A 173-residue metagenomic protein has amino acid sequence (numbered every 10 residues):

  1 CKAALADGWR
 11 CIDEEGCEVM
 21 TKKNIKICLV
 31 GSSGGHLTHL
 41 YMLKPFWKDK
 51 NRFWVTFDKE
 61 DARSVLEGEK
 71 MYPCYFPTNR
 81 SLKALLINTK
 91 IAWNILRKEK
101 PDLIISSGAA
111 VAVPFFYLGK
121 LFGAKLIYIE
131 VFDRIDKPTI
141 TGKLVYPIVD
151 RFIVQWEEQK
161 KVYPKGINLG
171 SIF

Functional and structural regions predicted by a protein language model:
C1-L5, W9, L103, F122-K125: Catalytic phosphate/metal-binding cores of nucleic-acid and nucleotide-processing enzymes, i.e., regions that mediate
C11, V30, N51-F57, I104 (+1 more regions): Short, hydrophobic beta-strand segments that form beta-sheet elements in well-ordered domains
K22-I27: Extreme N-terminal starter segment of soluble prokaryotic enzymes
L29-Y41: A short, glycine/small-residue-rich beta-strand->loop->alpha-helix junction that serves as a flexible
G31-S33, D49-N88, E158, L169: Conserved nucleotide-sugar phosphate-binding/catalytic loop shared by glycosyltransferases and other
R80-D102: An amphipathic, basic-hydrophobic alpha-helix
P101-F122: An aromatic- and histidine-rich active-site surface loop
A124-F173: Active-site-proximal region of nucleotide-activated glycan assembly enzymes, centered on histidine/acidic-rich loops
